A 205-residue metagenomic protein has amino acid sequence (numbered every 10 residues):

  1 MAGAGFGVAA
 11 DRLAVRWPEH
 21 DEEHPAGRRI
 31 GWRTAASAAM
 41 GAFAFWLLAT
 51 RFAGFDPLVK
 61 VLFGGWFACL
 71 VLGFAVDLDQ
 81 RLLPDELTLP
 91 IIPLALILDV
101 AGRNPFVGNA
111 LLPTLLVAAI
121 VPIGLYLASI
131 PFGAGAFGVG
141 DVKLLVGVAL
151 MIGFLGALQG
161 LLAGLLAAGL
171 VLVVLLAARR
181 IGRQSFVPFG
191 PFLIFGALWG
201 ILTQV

Functional and structural regions predicted by a protein language model:
M1-V205: A membrane-topology feature that recognizes alpha-helical transmembrane segments and their immediate juxtamembrane
